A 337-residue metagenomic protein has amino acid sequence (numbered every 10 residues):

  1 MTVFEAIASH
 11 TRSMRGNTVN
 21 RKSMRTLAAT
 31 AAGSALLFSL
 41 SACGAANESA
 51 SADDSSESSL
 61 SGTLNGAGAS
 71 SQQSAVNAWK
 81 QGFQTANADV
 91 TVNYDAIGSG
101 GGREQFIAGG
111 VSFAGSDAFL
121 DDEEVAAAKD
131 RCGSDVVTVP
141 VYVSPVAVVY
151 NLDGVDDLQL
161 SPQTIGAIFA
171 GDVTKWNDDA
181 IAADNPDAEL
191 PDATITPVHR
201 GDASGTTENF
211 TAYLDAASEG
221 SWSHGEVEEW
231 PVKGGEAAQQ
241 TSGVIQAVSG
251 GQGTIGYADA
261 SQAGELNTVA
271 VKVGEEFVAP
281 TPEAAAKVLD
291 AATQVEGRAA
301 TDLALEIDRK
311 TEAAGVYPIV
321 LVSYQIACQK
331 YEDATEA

Functional and structural regions predicted by a protein language model:
F4, M14-A31: Bacterial N-terminal signal peptides that target proteins for export
F38-A42: C-terminal motif of bacterial Sec signal peptides marking the signal peptidase cleavage site
G44-N47: Bacterial signal peptide processing site
A52-A182, I245-A247, A258-G264: N-terminal segment of the mature folded domain
D153-Q159, K175, A203-T206, A216 (+2 more regions): Short helix-loop capping/hinge motifs at secondary-structure junctions, enriched in acidic/polar residues
P186-Y213: Non-catalytic, conformational "gating/processing" segments within enzyme and secreted inhibitor domains
A203-Q294: Ligand-binding pocket segment of bilobal, Venus flytrap-like solute-binding proteins
E276-E336: C-terminal lobe and pocket-closing loops of periplasmic/extracytoplasmic Venus-flytrap solute-binding proteins
